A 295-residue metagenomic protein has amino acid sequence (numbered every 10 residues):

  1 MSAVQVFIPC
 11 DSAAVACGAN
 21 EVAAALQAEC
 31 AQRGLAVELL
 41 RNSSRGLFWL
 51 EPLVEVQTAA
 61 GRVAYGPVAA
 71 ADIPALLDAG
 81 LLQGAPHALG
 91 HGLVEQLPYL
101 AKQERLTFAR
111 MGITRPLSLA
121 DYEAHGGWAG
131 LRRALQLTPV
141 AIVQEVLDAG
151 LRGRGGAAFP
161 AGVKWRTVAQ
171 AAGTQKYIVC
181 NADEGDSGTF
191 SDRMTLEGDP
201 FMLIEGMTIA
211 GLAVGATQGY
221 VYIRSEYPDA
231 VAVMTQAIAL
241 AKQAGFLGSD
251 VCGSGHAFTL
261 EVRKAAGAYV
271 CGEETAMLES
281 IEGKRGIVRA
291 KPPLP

Functional and structural regions predicted by a protein language model:
M1-P295: Feature of Fe-S/electron-transfer and energy-metabolism proteins that preferentially highlights extended coupling
